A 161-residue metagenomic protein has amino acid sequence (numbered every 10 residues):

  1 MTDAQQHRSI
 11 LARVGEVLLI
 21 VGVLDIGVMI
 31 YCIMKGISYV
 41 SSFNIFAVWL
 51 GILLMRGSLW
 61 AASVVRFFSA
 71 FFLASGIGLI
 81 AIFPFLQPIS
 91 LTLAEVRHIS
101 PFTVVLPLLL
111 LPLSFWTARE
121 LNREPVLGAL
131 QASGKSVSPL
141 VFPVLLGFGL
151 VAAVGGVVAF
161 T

Functional and structural regions predicted by a protein language model:
M1-T161: Topology signature of small-to-medium multi-pass alpha-helical membrane proteins
